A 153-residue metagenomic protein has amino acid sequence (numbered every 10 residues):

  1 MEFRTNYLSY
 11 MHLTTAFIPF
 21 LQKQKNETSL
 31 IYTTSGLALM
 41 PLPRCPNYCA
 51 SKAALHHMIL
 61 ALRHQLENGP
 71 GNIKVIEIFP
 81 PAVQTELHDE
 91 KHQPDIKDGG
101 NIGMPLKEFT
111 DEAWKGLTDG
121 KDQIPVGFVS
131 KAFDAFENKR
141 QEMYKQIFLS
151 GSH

Functional and structural regions predicted by a protein language model:
E2-F3: A hydrophobic alpha-helix adjacent to the NAD(P)-binding/active-site core of NAD(P)-dependent oxidoreductases, strongly
T14, S51: Active-site helix of classical SDR
A16-N26, Q65-G69: A short helix-coil junction within the Rossmann-fold of NAD(P)-dependent oxidoreductases
S35: Residue(s) in the substrate-gating loop at a strand-loop-helix junction that position the organic substrate next
A38-M40: Conserved catalytic-site region of short-chain dehydrogenase/reductase
L42-P46: Active-site loop immediately N-terminal to the catalytic Tyr-X3-Lys motif of short-chain dehydrogenase/reductase
H64-F128: SDR active-site lid
